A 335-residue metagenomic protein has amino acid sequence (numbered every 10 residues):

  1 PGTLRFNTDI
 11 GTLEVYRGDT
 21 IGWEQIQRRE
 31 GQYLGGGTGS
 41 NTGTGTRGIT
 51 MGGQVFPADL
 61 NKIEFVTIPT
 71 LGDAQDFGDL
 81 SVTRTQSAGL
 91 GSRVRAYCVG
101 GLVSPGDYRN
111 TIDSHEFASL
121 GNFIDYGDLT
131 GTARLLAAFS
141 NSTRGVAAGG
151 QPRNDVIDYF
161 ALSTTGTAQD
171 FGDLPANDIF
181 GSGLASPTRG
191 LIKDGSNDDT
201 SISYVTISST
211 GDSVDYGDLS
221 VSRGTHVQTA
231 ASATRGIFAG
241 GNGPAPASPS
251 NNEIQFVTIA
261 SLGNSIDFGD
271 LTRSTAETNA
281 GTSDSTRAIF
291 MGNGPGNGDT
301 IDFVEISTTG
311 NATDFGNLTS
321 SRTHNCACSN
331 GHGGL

Functional and structural regions predicted by a protein language model:
P1-L335: Polar, enzyme-active/binding microenvironments
